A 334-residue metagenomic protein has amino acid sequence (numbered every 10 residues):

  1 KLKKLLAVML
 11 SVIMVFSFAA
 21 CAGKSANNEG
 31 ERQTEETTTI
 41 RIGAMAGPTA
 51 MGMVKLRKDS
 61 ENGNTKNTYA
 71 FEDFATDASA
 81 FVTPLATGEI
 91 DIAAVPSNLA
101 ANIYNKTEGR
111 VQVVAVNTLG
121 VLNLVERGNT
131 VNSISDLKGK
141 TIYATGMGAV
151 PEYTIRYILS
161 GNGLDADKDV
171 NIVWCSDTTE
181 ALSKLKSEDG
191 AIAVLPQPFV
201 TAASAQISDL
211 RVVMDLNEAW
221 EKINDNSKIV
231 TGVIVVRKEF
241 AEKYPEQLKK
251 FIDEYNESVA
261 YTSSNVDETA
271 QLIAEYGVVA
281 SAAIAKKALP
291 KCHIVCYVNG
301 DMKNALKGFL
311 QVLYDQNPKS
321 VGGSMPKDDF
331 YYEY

Functional and structural regions predicted by a protein language model:
K1-T39: Short, low-complexity disordered leader/linker segments with a strong preference for bacterial N-terminal type II
N27-C175, A191, Q197, R211-M214: Short, glycine-/small- and polar/acidic-enriched structural segments that line small-molecule recognition paths
M51-K58, S79, T83, T87 (+13 more regions): Solvent-exposed, polar/charged alpha-helical surfaces in well-ordered, non-transmembrane soluble domains, broadly
K55-L56, L122-N132, K228-E246, V298: A bilobed periplasmic-binding-protein/Venus flytrap-type ligand-binding module shared by bacterial periplasmic
E61-T68, E218-S227, I294-K303: Short, solvent-exposed loop/beta-turn-alpha elements that line the ligand-binding surface or hinge of extracytoplasmic
N98-L99, T107, V173, D177-L272: Pocket-lining segment of extracytoplasmic ligand-binding domains
A241-Q316: Secondary-structure end/capping motifs
K307-Y334: Conserved C-terminal helix/tail region of periplasmic/extracytoplasmic solute-binding proteins
